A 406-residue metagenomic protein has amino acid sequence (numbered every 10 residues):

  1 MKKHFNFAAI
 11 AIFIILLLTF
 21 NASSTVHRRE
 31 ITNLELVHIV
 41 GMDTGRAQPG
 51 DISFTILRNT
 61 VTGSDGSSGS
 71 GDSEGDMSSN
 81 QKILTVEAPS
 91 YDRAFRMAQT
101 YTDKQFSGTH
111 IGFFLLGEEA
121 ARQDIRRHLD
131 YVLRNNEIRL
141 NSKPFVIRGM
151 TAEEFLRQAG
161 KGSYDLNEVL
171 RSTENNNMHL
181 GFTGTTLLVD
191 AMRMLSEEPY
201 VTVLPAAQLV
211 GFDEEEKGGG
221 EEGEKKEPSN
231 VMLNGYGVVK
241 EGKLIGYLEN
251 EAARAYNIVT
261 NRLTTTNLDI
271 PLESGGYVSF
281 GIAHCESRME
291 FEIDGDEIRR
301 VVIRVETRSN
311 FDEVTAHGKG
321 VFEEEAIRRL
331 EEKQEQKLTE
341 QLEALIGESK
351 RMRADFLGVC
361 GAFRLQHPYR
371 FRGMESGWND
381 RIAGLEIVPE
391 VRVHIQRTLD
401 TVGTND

Functional and structural regions predicted by a protein language model:
K2-D406: Membrane-proximal alpha-helical signals and transmembrane carboxylates
